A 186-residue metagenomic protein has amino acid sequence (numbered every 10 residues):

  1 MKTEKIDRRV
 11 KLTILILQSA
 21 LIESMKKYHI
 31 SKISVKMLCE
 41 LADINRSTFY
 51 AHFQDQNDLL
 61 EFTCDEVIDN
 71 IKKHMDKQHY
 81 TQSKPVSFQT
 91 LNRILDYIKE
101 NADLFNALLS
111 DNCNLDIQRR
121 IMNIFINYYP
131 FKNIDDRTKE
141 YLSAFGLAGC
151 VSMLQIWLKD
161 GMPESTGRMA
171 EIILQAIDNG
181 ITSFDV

Functional and structural regions predicted by a protein language model:
M1-S24: Basic, helix-initiating cap at the start of DNA-binding domains
L15-E23, L41, D58-Q78, Q89 (+2 more regions): Alpha-helical structural segments
I22-I30, H74-Q78, N101, P130-I134 (+2 more regions): Basic, amphipathic alpha-helical hairpins
S24-N57: Helix-turn-helix
Y80-M122: Helical hydrophobic small-molecule/effector-binding pocket
D111-A148, D178, T182: Amphipathic alpha-helical packing segments from all-alpha helical-bundle domains
T138-D160, E164-G180: Hydrophobic alpha-helical segments that form the core of small-molecule binding pockets and/or dimer interfaces
